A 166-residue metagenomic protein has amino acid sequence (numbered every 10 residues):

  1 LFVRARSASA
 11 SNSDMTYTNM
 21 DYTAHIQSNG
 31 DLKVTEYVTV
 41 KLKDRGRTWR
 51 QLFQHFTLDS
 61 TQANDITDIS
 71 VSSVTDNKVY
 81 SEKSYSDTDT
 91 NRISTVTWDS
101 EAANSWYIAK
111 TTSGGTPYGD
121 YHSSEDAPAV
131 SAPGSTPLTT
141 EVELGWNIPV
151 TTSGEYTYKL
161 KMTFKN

Functional and structural regions predicted by a protein language model:
F2-N166: Lumenal/extracellular ectodomains and adaptor appendage modules of the eukaryotic vesicle/secretory system
